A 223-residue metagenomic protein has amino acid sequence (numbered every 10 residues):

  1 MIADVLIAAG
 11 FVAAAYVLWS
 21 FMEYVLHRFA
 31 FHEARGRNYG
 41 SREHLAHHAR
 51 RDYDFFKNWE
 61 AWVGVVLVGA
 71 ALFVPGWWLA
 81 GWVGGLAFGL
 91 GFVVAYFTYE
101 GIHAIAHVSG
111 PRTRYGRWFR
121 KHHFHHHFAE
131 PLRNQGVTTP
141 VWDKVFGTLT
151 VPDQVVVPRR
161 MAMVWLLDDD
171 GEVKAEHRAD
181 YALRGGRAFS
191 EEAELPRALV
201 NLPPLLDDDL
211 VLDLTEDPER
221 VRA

Functional and structural regions predicted by a protein language model:
M1-F11, F73-A87: Helix-coil boundary and interhelical linker segments in multi-pass alpha-helical membrane proteins
I2, L6, F21, V25-L26 (+4 more regions): Cytosolic/stromal cytosol-facing helical appendages immediately following the last transmembrane segment
A8, V12, Y16, S20 (+3 more regions): Alpha-helical transmembrane spans of integral membrane proteins, capturing the lipid-embedded, hydrophobic core of TM
K57-W77, V137-P140: Core segments of transmembrane alpha-helices that mediate helix-helix packing or line hydrophobic substrate/ligand
